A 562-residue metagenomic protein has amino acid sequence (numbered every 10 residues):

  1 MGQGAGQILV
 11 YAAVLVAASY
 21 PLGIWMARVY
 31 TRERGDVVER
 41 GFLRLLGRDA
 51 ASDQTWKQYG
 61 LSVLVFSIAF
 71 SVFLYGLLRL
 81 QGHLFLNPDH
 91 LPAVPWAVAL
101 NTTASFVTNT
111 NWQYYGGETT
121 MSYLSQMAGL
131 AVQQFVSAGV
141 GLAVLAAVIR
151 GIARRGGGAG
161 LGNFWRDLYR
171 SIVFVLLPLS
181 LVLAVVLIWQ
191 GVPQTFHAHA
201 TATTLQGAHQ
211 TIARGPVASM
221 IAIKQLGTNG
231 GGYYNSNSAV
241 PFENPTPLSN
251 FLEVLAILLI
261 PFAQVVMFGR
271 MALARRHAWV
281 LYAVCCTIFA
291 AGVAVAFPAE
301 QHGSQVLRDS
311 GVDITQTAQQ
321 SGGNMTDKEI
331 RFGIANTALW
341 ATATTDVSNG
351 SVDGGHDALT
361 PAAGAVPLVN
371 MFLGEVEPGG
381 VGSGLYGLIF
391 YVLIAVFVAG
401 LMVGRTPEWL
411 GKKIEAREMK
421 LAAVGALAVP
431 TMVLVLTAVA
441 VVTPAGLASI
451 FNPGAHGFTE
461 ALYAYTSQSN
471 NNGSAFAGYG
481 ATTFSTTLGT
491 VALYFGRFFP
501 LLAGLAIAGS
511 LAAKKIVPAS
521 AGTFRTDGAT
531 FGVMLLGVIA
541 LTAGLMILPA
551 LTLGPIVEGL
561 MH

Functional and structural regions predicted by a protein language model:
M1-H562: Membrane-proximal intracellular helices of multi-pass ion channels
